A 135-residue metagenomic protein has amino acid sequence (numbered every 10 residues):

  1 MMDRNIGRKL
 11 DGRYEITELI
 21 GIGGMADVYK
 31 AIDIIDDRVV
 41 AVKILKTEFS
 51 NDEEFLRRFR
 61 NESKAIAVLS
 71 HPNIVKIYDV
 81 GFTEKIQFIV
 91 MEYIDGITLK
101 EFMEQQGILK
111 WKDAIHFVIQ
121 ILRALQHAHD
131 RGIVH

Functional and structural regions predicted by a protein language model:
I16-G23, V28: Protein kinase glycine-rich loop
G21, N61, L69-N73, I86 (+1 more regions): Flexible N-lobe loop architecture of eukaryotic-like protein kinase catalytic domains
I32-V39: Conserved N-lobe loop of protein kinases adjacent to the ATP-binding glycine-rich P-loop
K46-V68: AlphaC helix of the eukaryotic protein kinase fold
V80: Activation-segment/catalytic-loop signature of the eukaryotic protein kinase fold
E84-T98, F102, Q106: Conserved short submotifs of the Hanks-type protein kinase catalytic core that shape the nucleotide-binding pocket
F117-V118: Activation segment signature within eukaryotic-like protein kinase domains
I121-I133: Protein kinase catalytic-loop region centered on the HRD/HxD motif
